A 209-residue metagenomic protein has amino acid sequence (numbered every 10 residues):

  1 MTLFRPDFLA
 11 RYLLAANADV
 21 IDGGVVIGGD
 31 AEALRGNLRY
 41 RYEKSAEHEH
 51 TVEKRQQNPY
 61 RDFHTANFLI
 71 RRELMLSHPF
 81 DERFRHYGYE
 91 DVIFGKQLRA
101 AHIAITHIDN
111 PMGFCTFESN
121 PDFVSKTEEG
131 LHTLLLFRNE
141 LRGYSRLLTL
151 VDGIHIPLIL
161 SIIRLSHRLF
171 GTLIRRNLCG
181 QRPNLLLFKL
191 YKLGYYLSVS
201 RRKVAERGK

Functional and structural regions predicted by a protein language model:
M1, N67, A104-I105: A residue-level structural signature of the nucleotidyltransferase/glycosyltransferase Rossmann-like core
M1-R39: Conserved donor NDP-sugar-binding/catalytic core segment of glycosyltransferases
T2-F8, I70, F80, F94: Hydrophobic/aromatic residue at the end of a short beta strand that borders the catalytic acidic motif
G23-G24, Y40-Y60: Short, flexible, basic/aromatic active-site loop/helix in glycosyltransferases
D62-P79: Conserved nucleotide-sugar donor-binding and metal-coordinating catalytic region shared by glycosyltransferases
H86-F94: Acidic donor-binding loop at a coil-to-helix junction in glycosyltransferase catalytic cores that engages
A100-S125, E129-N139: Active-site donor/metal-binding and catalytic loop motifs of nucleotide-sugar-dependent glycosylation enzymes
E129, L147-K209: Non-catalytic, C-terminal membrane-associated alpha-helical segments of glycosyltransferases
